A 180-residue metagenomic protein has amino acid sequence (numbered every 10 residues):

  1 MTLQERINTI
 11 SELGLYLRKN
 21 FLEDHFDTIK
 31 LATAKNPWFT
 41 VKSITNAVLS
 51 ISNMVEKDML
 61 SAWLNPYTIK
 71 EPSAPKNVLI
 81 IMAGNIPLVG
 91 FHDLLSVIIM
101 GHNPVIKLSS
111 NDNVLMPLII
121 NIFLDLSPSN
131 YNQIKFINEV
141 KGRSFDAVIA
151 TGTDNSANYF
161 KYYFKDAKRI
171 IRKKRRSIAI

Functional and structural regions predicted by a protein language model:
M1-L79: N-terminal Rossmann-like NAD(P)+-binding subdomain of aldehyde/semialdehyde dehydrogenases
R6, G101, V148: Residue-level signal for inorganic ion chemistry
R18, L124, K165: Hydrophobic/aromatic-lined pockets within catalytic cores
L22-D24, S43-A47, D93-S96, V148 (+1 more regions): Short N-terminal helix-initiation segments at or just after the protein's N-terminus
S50, L118, Y159: Alpha-helical scaffold segments in soluble metabolic enzymes
W63-L126, N130: Conserved small-residue-rich beta-alpha loop and adjacent elements that most often cradle the phosphate/pyrophosphate
N77, S127-I180: Conserved NAD(P)+-binding/catalytic subdomain of aldehyde/semialdehyde dehydrogenases
